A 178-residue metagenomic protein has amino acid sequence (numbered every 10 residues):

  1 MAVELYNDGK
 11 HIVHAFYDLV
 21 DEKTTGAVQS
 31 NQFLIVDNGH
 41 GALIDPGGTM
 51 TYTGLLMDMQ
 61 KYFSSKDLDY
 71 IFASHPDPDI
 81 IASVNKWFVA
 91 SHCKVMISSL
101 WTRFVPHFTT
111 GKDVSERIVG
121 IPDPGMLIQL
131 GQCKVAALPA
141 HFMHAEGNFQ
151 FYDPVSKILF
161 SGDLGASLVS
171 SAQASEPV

Functional and structural regions predicted by a protein language model:
A2-K61, F149-D153, K157-S161: Conserved beta-strand hairpin/beta-sheet module of binuclear metal-dependent hydrolase folds, prominently
L5, M96-N148: Metallo-beta-lactamase
G9, A90-S91, V114: Short, structured coil segments at secondary-structure junctions
D21, T49-M50, T102, F142-M143 (+1 more regions): Short, solvent-exposed loop/turn segments at secondary-structure junctions
A42-D45, D69-A73, A136-A137: Short catalytic-loop micro-motif centered on adjacent basic/acidic residues
M50-M96: Active-site metal-binding motif and surrounding structural segment of the metallo-beta-lactamase
K134, H141-V178: Metallo-beta-lactamase
